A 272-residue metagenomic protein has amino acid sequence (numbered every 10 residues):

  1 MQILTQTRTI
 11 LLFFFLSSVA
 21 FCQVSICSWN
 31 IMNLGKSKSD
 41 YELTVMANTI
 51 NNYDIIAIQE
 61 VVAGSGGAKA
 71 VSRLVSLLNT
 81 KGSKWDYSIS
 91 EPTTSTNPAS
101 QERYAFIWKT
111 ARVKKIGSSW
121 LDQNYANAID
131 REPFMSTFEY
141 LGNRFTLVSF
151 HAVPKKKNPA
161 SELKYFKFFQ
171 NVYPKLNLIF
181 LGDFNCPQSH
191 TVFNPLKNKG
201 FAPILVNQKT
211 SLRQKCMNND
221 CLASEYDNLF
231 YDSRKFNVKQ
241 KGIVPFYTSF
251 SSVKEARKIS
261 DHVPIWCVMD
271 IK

Functional and structural regions predicted by a protein language model:
Q2-T5, A20-E102, K164, S224 (+4 more regions): N-terminal, active-site-proximal structural segment of metallo-dependent hydrolase catalytic domains
T9-V19: Bacterial N-terminal signal peptides
C22-I26, T110-K114, A128-F150, K272: Beta-strand-turn-beta hairpins that frame and shape the catalytic cleft of phosphate-ester-processing enzymes
K36-K38, G64-S72, T96-S100, I116-G117 (+3 more regions): Extracytoplasmic/secreted cell-surface and envelope-processing proteins
I56, F134-N207: Extracytoplasmic, non-cytosolic globular domains
I58-V61, K81-P92, S118, K175-D183 (+1 more regions): Surface-exposed patches in mature extracellular/periplasmic domains of secreted proteins
G64, N171-L178, C186-K272: Metal-dependent phosphoester-hydrolase catalytic domains
L77-T80, P98-I116, L222-K239, M269-D270: Conserved beta strand-loop-helix elements of the APE1-like EEP
